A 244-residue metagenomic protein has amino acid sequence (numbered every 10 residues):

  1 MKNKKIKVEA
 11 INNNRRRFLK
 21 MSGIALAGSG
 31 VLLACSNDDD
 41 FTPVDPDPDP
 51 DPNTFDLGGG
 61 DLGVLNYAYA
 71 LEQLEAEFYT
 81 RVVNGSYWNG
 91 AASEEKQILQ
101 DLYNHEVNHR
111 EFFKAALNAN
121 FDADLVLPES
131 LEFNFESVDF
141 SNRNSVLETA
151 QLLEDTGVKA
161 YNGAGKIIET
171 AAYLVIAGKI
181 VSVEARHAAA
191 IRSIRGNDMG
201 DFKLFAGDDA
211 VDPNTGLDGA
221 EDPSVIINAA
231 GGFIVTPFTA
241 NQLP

Functional and structural regions predicted by a protein language model:
K2-V8, G23-I24, D40-P244: All-alpha RGS (Regulator of G-protein Signaling) helical domain and cognate RGS-like helical scaffolds
I11-R16: Twin-arginine (Tat) signal peptide motif
R17-N37: N-terminal export signals
